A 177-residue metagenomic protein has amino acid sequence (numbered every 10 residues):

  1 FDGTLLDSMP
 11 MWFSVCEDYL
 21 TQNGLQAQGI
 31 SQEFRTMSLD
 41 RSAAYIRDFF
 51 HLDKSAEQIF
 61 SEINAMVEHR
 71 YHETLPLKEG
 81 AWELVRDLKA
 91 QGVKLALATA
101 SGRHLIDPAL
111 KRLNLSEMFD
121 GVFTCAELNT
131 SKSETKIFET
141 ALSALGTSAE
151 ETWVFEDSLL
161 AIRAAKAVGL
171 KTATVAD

Functional and structural regions predicted by a protein language model:
F1-W82, R86-D87, Q91: N-terminal helical cap/lid subdomain that shapes the substrate entry/recognition surface in HAD-like hydrolases
L5, L77, L95-A98, T130 (+1 more regions): Conserved SAM-binding loop
Q26, D53, S116-D120, S148: Conserved H-loop
I30-R35, L115-T130: A short, structured active-site edge motif that brings together acidic residues
A81-K111, C125, A165: Substrate-recognition element of Asp-dependent hydrolases with the DxDx(T/V) motif
R86-D87, Q91-K94, D120, E151 (+1 more regions): Structural signature of beta-strand start/N-cap positions in the alpha/beta core of ABC transporter nucleotide-binding
S131-L159: Conserved Lys-Pro-Asp/Glu-containing loop-to-beta segment of HAD-superfamily phosphomonoesterases, centered on
E150-D177: Acidic, Mg2+-coordinating phosphoryl-transfer loop and its flanking beta/alpha structural elements, shared across
